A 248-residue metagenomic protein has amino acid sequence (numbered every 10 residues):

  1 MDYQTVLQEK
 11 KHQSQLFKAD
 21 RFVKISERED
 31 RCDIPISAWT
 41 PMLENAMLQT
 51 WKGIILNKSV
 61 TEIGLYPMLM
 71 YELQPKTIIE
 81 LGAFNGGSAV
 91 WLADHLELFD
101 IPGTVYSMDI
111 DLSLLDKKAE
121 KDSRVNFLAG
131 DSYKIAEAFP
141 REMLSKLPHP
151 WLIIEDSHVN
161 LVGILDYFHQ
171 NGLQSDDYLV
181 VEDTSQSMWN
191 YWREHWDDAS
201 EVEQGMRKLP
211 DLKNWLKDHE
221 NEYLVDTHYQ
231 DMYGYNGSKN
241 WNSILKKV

Functional and structural regions predicted by a protein language model:
M1-L152, S157-V248: A short alpha-helical cap/connector motif
